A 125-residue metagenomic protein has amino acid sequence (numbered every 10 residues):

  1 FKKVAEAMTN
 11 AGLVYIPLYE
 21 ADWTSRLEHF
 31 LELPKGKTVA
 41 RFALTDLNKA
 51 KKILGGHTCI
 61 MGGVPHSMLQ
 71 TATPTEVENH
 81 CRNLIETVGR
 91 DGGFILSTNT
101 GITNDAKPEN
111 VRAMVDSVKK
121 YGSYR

Functional and structural regions predicted by a protein language model:
F1-R125: Active-site loop segments of alpha/beta catalytic cores
